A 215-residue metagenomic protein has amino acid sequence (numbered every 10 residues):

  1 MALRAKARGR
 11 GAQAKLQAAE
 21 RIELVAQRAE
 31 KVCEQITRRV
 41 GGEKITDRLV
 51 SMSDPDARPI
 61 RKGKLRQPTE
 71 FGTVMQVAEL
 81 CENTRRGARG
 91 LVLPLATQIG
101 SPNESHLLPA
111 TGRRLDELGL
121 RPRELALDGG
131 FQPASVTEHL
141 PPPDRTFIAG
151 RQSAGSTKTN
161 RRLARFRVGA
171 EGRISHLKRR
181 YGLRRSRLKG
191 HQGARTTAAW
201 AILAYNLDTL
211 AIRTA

Functional and structural regions predicted by a protein language model:
M1-R123, V136: Polybasic low-complexity intrinsically disordered regions
R48-L49, T69-E70, E104, R162-R165 (+2 more regions): Secondary-structure capping and boundary motifs in well-ordered enzyme cores
A57-R58, L80-T84, Q98-P102, G130-Q132 (+4 more regions): Short, glycine-/Ser/Thr-/acidic-enriched flexible segments
M75, H106-A110, V168, G172-S175 (+1 more regions): Feature representing long, continuous alpha-helical segments
L80, T111-R114, L118, H176 (+3 more regions): Generic, well-ordered alpha-helical scaffold segments in large soluble proteins
L120-A126, I212-R213: Acidic/polar loop patches that form or flank catalytic/metal-binding clefts of enzymes that bind anionic ligands
E124, G129-Q192, T196: Helix-centered, glycine/charged polyanion-binding patches within enzymatic domains that contact phosphate-containing
W200-A215: Charge-patterned, long linear interaction tracts outside catalytic cores
